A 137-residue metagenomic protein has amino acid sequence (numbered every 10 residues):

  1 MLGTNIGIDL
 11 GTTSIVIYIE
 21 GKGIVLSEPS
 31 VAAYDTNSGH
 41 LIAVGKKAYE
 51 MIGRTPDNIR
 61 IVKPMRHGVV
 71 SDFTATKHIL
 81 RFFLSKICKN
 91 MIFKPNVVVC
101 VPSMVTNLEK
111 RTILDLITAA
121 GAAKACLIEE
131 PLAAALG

Functional and structural regions predicted by a protein language model:
M1-G137: Nucleotide/phosphate-binding catalytic cleft detector across ATP-hydrolyzing and phosphate-transferring enzymes
